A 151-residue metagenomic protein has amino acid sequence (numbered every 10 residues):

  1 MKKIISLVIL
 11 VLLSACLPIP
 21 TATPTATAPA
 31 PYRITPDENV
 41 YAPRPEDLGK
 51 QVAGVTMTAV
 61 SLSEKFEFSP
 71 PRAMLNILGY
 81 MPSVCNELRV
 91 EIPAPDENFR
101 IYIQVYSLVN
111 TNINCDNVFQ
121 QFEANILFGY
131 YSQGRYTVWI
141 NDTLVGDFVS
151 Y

Functional and structural regions predicted by a protein language model:
M1-I4: Positively charged n-region of N-terminal signal peptides that target proteins for export
L12-A15: C-terminal motif of bacterial Sec signal peptides marking the signal peptidase cleavage site
L17-Y151: Exposed, flexible binding/inhibitory loops of compact, secreted disulfide-stabilized domains
